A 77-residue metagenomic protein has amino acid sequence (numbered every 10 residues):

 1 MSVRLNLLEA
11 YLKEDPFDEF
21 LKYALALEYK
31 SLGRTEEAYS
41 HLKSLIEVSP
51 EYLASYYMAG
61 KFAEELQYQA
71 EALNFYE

Functional and structural regions predicted by a protein language model:
Y11, S44-L45: Canonical positions in the second alpha-helix
E14, E47-V48, E65: Structural marker of alpha-solenoid helical repeat scaffolds
